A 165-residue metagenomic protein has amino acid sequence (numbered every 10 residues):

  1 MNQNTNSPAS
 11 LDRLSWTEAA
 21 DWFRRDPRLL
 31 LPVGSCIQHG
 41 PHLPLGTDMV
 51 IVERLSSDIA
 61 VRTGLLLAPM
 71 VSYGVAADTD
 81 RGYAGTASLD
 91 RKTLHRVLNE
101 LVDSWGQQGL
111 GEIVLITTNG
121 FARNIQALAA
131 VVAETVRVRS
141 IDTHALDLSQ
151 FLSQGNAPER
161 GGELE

Functional and structural regions predicted by a protein language model:
M1-P44: Active-site and ligand/interface coordination hotspots across diverse enzymes and nucleic-acid-associated assemblies
P8-L14, V75-L164: Active-site histidine-anchored catalytic micro-motif
P27, G64-L65, T135-V138: A generic structural signal for alpha->beta connector loops
H42-M49, D80-G85: Glycine-rich loop at the start of a catalytic domain that most often binds anionic cofactors/ligands
D48-A60: Short catalytic helix/loop segments, enriched in acidic residues and glycine and frequently bearing histidine
L65, P69-G74: Short glycine-enriched loops at secondary-structure junctions
